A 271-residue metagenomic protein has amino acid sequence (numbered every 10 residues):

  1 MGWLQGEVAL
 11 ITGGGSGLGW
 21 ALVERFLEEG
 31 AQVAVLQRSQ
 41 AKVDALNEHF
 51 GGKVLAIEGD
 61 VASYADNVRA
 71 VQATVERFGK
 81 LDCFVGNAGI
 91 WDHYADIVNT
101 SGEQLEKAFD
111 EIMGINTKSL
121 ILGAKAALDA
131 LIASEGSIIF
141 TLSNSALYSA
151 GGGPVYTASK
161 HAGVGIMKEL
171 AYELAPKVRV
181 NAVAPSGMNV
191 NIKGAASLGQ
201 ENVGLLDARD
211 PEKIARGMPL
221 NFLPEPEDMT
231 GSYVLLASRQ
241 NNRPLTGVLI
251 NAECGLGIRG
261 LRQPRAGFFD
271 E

Functional and structural regions predicted by a protein language model:
V8, G15-G17: Conserved glycine-rich cofactor-binding loop
I90-D110, G152-V155, R265-F269: Conserved mid-core segment of classical short-chain dehydrogenase/reductases
Y94-I97, Q240-N241, L245-E271: Short C-terminal tail/terminal secondary-structure segment of NAD(P)H-dependent dehydrogenase/reductase domains
S101-I121, I139, Y156, G163: Catalytic Tyr-X3-Lys loop
A124, S159, M167: Active-site helix of classical SDR
D129, Y172-P176: Alpha-helical segment proximal to the catalytic Tyr-Lys
A130, F222-N251, G257: C-terminal substrate-recognition "lid" of short-chain dehydrogenase/reductases
S143: Residue(s) in the substrate-gating loop at a strand-loop-helix junction that position the organic substrate next
